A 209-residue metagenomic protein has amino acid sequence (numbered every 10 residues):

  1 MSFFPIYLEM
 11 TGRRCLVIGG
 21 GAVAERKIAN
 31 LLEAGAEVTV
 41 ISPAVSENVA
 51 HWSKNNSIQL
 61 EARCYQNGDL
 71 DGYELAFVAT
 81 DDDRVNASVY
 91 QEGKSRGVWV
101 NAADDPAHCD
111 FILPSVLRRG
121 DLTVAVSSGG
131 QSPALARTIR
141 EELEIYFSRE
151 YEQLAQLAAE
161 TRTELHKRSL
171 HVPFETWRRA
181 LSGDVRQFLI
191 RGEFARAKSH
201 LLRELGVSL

Functional and structural regions predicted by a protein language model:
M1-W52: Hydrophobic, well-ordered beta-alpha structural blocks that scaffold small-molecule cofactor pockets
A22-V23, D83-R84, G130: Residue-level detector of alpha-helix initiation sites
V38, L60, W99-V100: Hydrophobic beta-strand scaffold residues
S42, L60-C64, D104: Short loop/edge segments at beta-strand edges and connector loops that shape dinucleotide/nucleotide cofactor-binding
H51-D71: Glycine-rich, highly charged phosphate/nucleotide-binding loops
L75-D81, N86-L113: ADP-ribose/adenylate-binding Rossmann-like module
A102-E152: E1/E1-like adenylate-forming module used to activate ubiquitin-like modifiers and sulfur-carrier proteins
G130-L209: An accessory alpha-helical subdomain
